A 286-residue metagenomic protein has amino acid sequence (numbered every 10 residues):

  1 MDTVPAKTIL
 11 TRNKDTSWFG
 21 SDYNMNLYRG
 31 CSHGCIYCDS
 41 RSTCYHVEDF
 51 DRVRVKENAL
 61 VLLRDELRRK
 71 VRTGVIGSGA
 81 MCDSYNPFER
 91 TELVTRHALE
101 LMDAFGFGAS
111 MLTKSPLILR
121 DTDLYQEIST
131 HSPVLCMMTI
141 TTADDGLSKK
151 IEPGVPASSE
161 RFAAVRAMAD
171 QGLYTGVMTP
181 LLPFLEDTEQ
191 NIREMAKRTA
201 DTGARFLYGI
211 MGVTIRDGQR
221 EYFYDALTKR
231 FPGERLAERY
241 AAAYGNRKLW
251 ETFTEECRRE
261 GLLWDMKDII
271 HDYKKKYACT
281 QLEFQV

Functional and structural regions predicted by a protein language model:
M1-M137, D145: Conserved Radical SAM active-site core
M1-P5, T11, Q190-V286: Auxiliary Fe-S-binding modules of radical SAM enzymes
D49-V53, K150-V155: Short glycine-enriched, charge-decorated loop/helix-capping segments at active-site entrances that position
M81-D83, K114-P116, T139-A143, P180-L182 (+2 more regions): Active-site beta-loop-alpha junctions enriched in small/polar residues
E92-R96, S158-S159, E189-M195: Charged helix-capping and loop-helix junction motifs
P116-L119, P183-M195: Active-site glycine- and acidic-residue-rich loops that bind and position anionic ligands or nucleotide-like cofactors
Q126-T130, F162-D170, T254-R258: Surface-exposed amphipathic alpha-helices with a cationic face
A143, E152-G154, A167-T188: Conserved strand-turn element in the central/C-terminal portion of the radical SAM core barrel that lines
